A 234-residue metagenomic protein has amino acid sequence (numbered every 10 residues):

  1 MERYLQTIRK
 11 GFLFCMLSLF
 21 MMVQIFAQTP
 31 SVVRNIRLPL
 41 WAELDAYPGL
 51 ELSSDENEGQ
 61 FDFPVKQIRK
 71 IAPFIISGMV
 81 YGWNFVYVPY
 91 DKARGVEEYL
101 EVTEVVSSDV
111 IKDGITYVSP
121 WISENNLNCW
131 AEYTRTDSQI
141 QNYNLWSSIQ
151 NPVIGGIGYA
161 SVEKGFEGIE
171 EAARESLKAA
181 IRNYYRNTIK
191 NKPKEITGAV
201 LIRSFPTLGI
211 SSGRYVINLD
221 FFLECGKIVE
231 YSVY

Functional and structural regions predicted by a protein language model:
E2-Q6, I25-Y234: Domain-level marker for long, solvent-exposed, non-transmembrane regions
Q6-C15: Sec-dependent signal peptide recognition, specifically the positively charged N-region followed immediately by
F14-M22: Bacterial N-terminal signal peptides
